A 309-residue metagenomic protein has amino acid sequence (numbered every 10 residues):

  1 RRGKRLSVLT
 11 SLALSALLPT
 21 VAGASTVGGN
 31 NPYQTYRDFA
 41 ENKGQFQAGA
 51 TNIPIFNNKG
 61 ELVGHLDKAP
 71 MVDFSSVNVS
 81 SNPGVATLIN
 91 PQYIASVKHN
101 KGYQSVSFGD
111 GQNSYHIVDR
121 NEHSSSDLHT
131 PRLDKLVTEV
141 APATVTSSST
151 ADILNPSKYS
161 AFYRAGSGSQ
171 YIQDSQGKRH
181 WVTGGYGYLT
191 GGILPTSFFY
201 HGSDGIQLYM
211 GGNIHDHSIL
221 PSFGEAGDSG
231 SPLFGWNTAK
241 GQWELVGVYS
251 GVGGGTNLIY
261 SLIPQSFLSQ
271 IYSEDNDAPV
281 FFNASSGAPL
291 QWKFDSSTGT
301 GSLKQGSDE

Functional and structural regions predicted by a protein language model:
R1-T10: Bacterial N-terminal signal peptides that target proteins for export
T10-P19: Bacterial N-terminal signal peptides
T20-A24: Sec/Tat signal peptide C-region and signal peptidase I cleavage site
S25-L62, G84-N100, Y188-E309: C-terminal subregion of chymotrypsin/trypsin-like serine protease catalytic domains
V79-S80, T87-I89, N121-S125, D152-Y159 (+1 more regions): Extracellular/periplasmic catalytic domains that process cell-envelope and extracellular macromolecules
N90-P91, A95-S126, L136-T138: Catalytic-histidine neighborhood of serine endopeptidases, predominantly the chymotrypsin-like S1/PA family
G102-S114, K158-G166, G235: Short conserved beta-strand and strand-loop elements enriched in small hydrophobics with frequent Asp/Gly
L128-G227, Y249-G254, P264: Chymotrypsin/trypsin-fold serine protease catalytic domain
